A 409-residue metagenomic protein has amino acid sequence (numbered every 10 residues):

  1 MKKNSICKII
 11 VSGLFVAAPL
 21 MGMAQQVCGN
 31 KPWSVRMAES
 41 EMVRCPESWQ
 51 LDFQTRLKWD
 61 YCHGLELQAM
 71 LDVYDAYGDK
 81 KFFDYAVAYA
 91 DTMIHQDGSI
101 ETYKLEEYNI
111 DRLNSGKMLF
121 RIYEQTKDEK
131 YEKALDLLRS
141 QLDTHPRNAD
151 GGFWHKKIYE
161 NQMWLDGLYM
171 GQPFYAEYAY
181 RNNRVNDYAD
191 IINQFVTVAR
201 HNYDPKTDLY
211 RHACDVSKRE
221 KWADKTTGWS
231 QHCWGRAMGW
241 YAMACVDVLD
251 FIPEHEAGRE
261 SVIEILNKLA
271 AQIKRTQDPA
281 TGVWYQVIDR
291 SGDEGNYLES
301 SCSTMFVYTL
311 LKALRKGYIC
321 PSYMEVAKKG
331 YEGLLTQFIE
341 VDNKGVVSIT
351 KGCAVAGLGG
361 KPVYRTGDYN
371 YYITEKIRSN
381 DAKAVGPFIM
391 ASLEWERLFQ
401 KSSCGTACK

Functional and structural regions predicted by a protein language model:
M1-C28: Bacterial Sec-dependent N-terminal signal peptides
Q26-G64, A76-F83, T92-M118, I122-K133 (+6 more regions): CBM-like carbohydrate-recognition segments
S40, A69-D72, T92, R121 (+10 more regions): Alpha-helical scaffold segments in carbohydrate-active enzymes
L67, Y74, Y123, A179 (+4 more regions): Alpha-solenoid repeat junctions
Y77, Y178-A189, V248-E260, A313-P321: Inter-helical turn/loop segments and adjacent helix faces that build the functional surface of alpha-helical bundle
D84, H95-A223, V341, G359-R365: Extended ligand-binding groove/face enriched in aromatic
A242-S291, G295: Oxyanion-binding "anion nests"
